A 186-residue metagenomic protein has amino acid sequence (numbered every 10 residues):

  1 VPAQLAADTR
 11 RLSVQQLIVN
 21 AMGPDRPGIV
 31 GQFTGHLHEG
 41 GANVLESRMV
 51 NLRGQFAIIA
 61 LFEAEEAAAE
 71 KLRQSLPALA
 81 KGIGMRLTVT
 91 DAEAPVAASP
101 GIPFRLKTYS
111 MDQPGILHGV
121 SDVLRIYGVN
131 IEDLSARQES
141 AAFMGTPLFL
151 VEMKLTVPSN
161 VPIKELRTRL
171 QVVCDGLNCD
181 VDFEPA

Functional and structural regions predicted by a protein language model:
P2-A186: A conserved regulatory-domain signal marking ACT and ACT-like small-molecule sensing domains and adjacent regulatory
